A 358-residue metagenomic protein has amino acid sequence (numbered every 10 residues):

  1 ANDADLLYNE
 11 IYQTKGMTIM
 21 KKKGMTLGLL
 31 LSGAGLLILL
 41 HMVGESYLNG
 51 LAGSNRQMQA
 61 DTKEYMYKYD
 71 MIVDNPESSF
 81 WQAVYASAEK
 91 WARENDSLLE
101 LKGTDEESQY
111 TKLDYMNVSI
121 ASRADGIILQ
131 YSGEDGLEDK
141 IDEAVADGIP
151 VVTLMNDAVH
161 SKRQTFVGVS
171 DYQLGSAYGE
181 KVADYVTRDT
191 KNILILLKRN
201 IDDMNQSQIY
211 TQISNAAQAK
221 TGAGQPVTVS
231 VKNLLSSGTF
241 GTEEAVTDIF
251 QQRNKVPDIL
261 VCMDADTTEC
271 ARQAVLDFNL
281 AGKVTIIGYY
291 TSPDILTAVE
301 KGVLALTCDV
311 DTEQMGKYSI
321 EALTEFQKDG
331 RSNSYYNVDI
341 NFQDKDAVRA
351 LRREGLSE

Functional and structural regions predicted by a protein language model:
L27-G28, G44-Y47, Q314-E358: Hinge/cleft segment of the Venus flytrap/periplasmic-binding protein
G28-V43: Hydrophobic membrane-insertion alpha-helices, especially the h-region of bacterial N-terminal signal peptides
K68-A86, W91, N95, E100-Y110 (+5 more regions): Extracytoplasmic "Venus flytrap"
F80-N95, L174-Y178, M204-V227, G241 (+4 more regions): Short, solvent-exposed amphipathic alpha-helices that sit in or adjacent to ligand/effector-binding or catalytic
N117, I128-A146, L234-I295: Hydrophobic alpha-helical
D139-Q173, S292-E300, L304: Flexible loop/hinge segments that line or gate small-molecule binding clefts
V167-N192, T242-E243, I295, D311-K328: Hydrophobic alpha-helical segments within soluble ligand-binding/sensing domains
Y178-T221, L323, G330-A350: An alpha-beta-alpha
